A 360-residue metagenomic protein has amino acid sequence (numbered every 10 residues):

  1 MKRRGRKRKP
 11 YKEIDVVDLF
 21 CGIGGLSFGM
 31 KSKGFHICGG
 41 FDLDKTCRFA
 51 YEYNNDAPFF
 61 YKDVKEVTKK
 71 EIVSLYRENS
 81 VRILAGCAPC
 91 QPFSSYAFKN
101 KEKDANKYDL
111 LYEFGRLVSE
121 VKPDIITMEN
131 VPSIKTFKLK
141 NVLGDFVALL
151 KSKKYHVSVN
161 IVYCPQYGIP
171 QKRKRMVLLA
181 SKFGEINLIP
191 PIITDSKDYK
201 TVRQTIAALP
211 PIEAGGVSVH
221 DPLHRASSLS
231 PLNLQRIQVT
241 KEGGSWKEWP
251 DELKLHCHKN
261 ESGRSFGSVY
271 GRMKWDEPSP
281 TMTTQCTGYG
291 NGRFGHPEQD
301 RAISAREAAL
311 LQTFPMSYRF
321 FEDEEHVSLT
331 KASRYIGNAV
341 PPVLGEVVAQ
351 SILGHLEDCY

Functional and structural regions predicted by a protein language model:
K2-K122, P132-T136, N141-G144: Core alpha/beta nucleotide-donor-binding catalytic domains of modification enzymes
L19, K135, L139, Y167-Q171 (+4 more regions): Aromatic-acidic/polar surface patches that form glycan- and anion
G24, Y112, K140-G144, K200 (+5 more regions): A structural signal for well-ordered alpha-helical segments within the folded catalytic domains of diverse enzymes
K70-N79, Q91-V269: Class I S-adenosyl-L-methionine
A88-P89, P123, P170, P315 (+1 more regions): Proline-centered helix-kink/hinge sites
A226-Y360: C-terminal target-recognition/interaction regions appended to catalytic cores
